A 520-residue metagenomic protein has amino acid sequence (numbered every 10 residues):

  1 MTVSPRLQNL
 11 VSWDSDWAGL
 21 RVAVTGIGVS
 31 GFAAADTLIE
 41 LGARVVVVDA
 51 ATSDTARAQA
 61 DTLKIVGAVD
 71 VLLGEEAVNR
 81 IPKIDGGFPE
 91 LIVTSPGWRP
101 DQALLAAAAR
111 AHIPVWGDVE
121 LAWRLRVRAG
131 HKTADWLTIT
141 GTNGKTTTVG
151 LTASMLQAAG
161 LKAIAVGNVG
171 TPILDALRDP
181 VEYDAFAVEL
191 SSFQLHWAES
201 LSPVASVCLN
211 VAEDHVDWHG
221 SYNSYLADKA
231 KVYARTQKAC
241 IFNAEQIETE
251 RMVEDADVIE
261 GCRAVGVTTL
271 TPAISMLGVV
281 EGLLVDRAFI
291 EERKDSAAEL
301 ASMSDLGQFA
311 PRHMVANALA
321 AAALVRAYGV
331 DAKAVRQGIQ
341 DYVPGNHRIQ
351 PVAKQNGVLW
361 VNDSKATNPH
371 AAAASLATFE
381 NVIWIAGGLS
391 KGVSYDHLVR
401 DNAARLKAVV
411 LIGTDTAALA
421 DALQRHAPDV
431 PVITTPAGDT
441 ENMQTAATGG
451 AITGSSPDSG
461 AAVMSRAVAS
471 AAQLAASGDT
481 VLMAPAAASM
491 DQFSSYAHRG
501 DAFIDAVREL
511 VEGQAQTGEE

Functional and structural regions predicted by a protein language model:
M1-L121, G513: N-terminal leader/targeting and accessory segments in enzymes
R6-L7, W13-R21, A33-L41, A301-L406 (+1 more regions): Nucleotide phosphate-binding/pyrophosphate-handling subdomain across enzymes that bind or process nucleotide phosphates
W13, I39-E40, N79-P89, P96-R263 (+5 more regions): Phosphate-binding loop of NTP-binding sites
L38, I92, I139, N168 (+11 more regions): Residue-level signal for inorganic ion chemistry
A43-T52, I241-A244, I385-A386, R405-D415: Short internal beta-strands
R44-D49, I164-A165, A187, G266 (+1 more regions): Short beta-strand "acidic-cap" motif of Rossmann-like dinucleotide-binding folds
D49, L72-E75, W116-L121, V166 (+5 more regions): Beta-strand->loop->alpha-helix junctions that form or flank phosphate-binding loops in nucleotide-handling enzymes
Q59-D61, V66-V69, V399-D479, G518-E520: C-terminal helical cap/extension that packs against the catalytic core of soluble nucleotide-cofactor enzymes
